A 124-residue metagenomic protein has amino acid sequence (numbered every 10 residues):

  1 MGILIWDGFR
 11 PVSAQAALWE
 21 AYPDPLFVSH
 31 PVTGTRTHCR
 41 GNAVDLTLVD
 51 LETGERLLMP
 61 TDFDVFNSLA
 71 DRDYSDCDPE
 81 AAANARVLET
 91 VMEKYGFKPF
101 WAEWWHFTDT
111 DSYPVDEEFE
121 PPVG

Functional and structural regions predicted by a protein language model:
M1-G124: Cell-envelope/glycan interface and biosynthesis
